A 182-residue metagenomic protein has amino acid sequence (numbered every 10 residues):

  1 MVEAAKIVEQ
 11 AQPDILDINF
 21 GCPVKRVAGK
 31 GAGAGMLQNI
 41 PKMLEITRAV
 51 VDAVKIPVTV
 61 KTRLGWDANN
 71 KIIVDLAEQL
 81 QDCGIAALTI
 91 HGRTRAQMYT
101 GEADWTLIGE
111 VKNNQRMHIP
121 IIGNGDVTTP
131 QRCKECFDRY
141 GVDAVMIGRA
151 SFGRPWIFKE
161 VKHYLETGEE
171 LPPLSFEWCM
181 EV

Functional and structural regions predicted by a protein language model:
M1-Q81: Active-site entrance/lid segments in N-terminal catalytic domains of soluble metabolic enzymes
A4-K6, A103, C136: Surface-exposed beta-strand edges and their flanking turn/coil or helix-capping segments
L16, M36-N39, T89-H91, G123-G125: Catalytic beta/alpha-barrel core
G21-P23, K61-D67, H91-R95, N124-T128 (+1 more regions): Active-site beta-loop-alpha junctions enriched in small/polar residues
K30, A34, H91, H163-T167: Short glycine/proline- and charge-enriched loop/turn segments that cap or connect secondary-structure elements
G33, T89-W105: Short secondary-structure boundary segments
M36-I40, G101, F176: Flexible, glycine- and charge-enriched loops at secondary-structure boundaries
E45-R48, A53-K55, N69-A87, Y99 (+3 more regions): Alpha/beta catalytic cores of nucleotide-metabolism and tRNA/nucleoside-modifying enzymes
